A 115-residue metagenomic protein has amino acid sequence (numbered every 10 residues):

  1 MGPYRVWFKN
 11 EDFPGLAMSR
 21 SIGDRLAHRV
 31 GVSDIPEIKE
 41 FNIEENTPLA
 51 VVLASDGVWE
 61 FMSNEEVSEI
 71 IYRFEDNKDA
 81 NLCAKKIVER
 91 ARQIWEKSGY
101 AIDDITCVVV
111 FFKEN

Functional and structural regions predicted by a protein language model:
M1-N115: PP2C/PPM-type serine/threonine phosphatase catalytic core, specifically the conserved beta-strand-loop-alpha-helix
